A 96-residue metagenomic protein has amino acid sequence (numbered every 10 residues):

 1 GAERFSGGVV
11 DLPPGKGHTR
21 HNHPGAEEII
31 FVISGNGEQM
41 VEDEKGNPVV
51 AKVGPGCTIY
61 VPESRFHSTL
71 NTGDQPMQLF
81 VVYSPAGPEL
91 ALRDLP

Functional and structural regions predicted by a protein language model:
G1-F5, T19, A51, A91-P96: A short, N-terminal "cap"/entry segment at the start of jelly-roll beta-barrel domains of the cupin/DSBH fold
G1-R20, A26: A short glycine-rich, His/Asp/Glu-containing loop-to-beta-strand
G7-D11, I29, V50, T58-Y60 (+1 more regions): Conserved hydrophobic/aromatic beta-strand scaffold that supports enzyme active sites
V10, N47, F66-P96: Double-stranded beta-helix
P13-K16, G56, P62-S64: Tight coil/turn sites that cap or link beta-strands
H18-H21, Q39-M40, V61, H67-D74: Short beta-strand His + acidic residue motifs that chelate non-heme Fe in jelly-roll/DSBH and cupin folds
A26-P55, R65: A short beta-strand-loop-beta hairpin characteristic of the jelly-roll/cupin
